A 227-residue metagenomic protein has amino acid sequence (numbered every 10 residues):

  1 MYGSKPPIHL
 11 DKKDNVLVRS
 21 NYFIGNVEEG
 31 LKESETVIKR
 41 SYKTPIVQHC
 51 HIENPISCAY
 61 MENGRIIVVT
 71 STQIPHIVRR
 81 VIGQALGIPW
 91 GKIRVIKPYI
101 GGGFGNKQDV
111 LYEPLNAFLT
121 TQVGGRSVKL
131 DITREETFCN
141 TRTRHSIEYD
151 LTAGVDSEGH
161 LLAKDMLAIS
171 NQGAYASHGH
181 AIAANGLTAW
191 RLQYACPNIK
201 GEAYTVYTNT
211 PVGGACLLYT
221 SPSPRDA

Functional and structural regions predicted by a protein language model:
M1-S221, R225-A227: Structural alpha/beta core scaffold segments of enzyme domains
